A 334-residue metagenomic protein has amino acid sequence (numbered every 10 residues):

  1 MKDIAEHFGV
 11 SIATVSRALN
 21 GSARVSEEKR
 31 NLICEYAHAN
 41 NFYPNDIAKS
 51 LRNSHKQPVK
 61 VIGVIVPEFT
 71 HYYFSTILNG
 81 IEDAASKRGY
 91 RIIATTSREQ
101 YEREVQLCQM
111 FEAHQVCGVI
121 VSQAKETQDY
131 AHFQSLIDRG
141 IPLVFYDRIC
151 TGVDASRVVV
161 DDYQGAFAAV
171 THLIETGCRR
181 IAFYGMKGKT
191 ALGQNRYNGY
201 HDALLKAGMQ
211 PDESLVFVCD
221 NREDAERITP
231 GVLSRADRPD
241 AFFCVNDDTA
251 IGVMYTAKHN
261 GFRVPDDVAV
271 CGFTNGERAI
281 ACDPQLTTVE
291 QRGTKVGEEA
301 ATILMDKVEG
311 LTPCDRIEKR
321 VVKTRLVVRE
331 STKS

Functional and structural regions predicted by a protein language model:
M1-P58, K333: N-terminal helix-turn-helix DNA-binding module of bacterial transcription factors
L32, Y72-K87, G165-A169, A191-Q210 (+3 more regions): Short, solvent-exposed amphipathic alpha-helices that sit in or adjacent to ligand/effector-binding or catalytic
H38-Y73, I77-N79, R88, M110-A113: N-terminal helix-turn-helix/winged-helix DNA-binding helices and compositionally similar short basic alpha-helical
A85-T96, F183, H201-E223: Short beta-strand elements in bilobed, periplasmic/extracellular small-molecule ligand-binding domains
E99, S122-A168, D248, T274-L286: Flexible loop/hinge segments that line or gate small-molecule binding clefts
S156-F183, N198-D202, R222-G231, A250 (+1 more regions): Hydrophobic alpha-helical segments within soluble ligand-binding/sensing domains
F167-M209, S214, C314-S331: An alpha-beta-alpha
I228-S334: Flexible loop/turn connectors
